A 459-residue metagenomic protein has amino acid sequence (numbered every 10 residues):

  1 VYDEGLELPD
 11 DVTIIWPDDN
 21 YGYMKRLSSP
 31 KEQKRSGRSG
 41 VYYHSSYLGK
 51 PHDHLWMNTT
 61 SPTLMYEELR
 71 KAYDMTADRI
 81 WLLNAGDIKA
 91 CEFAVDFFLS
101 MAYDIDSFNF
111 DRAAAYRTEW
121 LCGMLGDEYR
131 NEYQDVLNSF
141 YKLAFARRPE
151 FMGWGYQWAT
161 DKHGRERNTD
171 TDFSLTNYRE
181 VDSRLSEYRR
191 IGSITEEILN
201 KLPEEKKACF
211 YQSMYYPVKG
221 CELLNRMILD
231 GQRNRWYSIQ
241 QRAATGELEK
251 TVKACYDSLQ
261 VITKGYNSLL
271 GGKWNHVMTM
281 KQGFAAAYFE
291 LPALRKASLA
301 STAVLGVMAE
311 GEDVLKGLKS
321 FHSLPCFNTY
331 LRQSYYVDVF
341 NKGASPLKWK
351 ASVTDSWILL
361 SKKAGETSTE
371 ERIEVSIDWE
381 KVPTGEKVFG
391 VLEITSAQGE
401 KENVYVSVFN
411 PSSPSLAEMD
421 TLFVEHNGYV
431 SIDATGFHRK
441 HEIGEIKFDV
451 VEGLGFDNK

Functional and structural regions predicted by a protein language model:
V1-S36, V181-C209, L224: Gly/Pro-rich turn-and-neighbor structural signature
S36-T60: Active-site clefts of carbohydrate-active enzymes
F97, G126-Y188: Long, charge-rich alpha-helical interaction segments
L175-Y336, V391: Histidine-centered catalytic/metal-binding microenvironments
V337, P383-G399, V404-V406: A short beta-strand micro-motif common to beta-rich folds, especially ectodomain repeats
K342-E374: Surface-exposed binding patches on compact interaction domains or structured appendages
R372-K387: Extracellular/luminal low-complexity segments enriched in Ser/Thr/Pro
M419-K459: Glycan-recognition and processing domains
